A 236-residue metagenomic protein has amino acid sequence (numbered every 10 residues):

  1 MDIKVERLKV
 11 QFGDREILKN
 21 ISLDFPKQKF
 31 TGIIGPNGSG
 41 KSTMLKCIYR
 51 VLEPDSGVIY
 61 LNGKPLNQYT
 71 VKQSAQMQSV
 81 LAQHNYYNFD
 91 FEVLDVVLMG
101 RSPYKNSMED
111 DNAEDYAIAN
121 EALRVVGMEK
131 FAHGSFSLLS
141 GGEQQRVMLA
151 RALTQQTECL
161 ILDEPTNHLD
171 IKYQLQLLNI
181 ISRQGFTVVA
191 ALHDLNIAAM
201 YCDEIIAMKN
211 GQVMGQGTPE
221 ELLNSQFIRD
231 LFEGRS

Functional and structural regions predicted by a protein language model:
I3-V5, L18: Conserved structural motif at the start of ABC-family nucleotide-binding domains
Y49: Helix-to-loop junction immediately C-terminal to a conserved catalytic motif
G57-P65, S74: Conserved ABC transporter NBD signature motif
L98, A113-F131: Conserved ABC ATPase "signature" region
S135-L139, E143: Conserved ABC ATPase signature
L160-E164: Catalytic Walker B motif of ABC-type/P-loop ATPase nucleotide-binding domains
